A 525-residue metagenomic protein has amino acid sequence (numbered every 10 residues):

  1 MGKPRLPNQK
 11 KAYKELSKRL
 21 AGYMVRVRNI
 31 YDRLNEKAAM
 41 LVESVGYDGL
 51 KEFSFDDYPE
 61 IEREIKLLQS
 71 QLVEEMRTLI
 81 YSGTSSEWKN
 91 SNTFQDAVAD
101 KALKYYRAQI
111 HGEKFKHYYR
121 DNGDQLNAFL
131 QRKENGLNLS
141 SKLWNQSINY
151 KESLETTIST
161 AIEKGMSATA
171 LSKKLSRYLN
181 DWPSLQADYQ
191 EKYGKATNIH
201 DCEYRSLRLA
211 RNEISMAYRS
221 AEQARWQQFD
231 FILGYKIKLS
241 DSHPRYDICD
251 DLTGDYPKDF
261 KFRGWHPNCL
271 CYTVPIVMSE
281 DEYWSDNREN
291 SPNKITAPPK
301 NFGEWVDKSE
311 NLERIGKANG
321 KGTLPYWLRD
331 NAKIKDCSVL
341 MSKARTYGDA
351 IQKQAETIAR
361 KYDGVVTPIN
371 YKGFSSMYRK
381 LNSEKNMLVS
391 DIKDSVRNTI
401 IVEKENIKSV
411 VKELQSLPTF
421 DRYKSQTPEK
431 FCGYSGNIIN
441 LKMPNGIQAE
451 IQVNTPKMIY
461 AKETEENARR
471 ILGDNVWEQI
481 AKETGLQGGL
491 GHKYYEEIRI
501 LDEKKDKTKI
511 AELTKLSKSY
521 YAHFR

Functional and structural regions predicted by a protein language model:
M1-D188, K192, S279-S338, S342-A355 (+2 more regions): N-terminal leader/targeting and assembly helices and adjacent pre-domain segments
K66-Y81, L209-S220, V453, E463 (+2 more regions): Short, hydrophobic/amphipathic alpha-helical patches that form generic packing surfaces within helical domains
L137-L143, Y193-G194, Y256-P257, K380-N386: Active-site-adjacent structural elements in folded domains
W144-D247, I392-V410: Long, positively charged binding patches that form subdomain-scale interaction surfaces for polyanionic ligands
Y193-E289, K412, T419, S425-N440 (+2 more regions): Acidic, glycine-rich two-metal-ion catalytic cores of nucleic acid-processing enzymes
Y272-P275, I315, I401: Conserved catalytic-core segments centered on acid/base and nucleophilic motifs
D330-D391, K507-R525: Charge-rich, low-complexity segments
N382-R525: Long beta-strand-rich cores associated with HINT superfamily self-processing modules
